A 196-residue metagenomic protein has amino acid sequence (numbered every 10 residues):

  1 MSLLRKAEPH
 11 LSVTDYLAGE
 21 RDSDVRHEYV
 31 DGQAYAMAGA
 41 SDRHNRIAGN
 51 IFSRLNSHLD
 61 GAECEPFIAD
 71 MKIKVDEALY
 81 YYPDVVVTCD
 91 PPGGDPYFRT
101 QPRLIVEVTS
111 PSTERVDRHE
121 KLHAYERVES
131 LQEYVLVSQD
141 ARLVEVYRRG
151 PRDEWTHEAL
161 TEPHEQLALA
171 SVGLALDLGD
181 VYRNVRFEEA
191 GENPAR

Functional and structural regions predicted by a protein language model:
M1-R196: Gly/Pro/Ser/Thr-rich low-complexity, intrinsically disordered segments predominantly at protein N-termini
